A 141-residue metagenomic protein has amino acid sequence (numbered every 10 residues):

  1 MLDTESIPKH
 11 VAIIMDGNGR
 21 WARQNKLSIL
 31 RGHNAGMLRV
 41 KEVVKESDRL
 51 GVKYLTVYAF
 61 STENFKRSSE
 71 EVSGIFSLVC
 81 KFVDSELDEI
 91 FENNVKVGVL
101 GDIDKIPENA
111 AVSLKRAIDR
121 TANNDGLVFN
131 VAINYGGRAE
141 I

Functional and structural regions predicted by a protein language model:
M1-E140: Flexible, compositionally biased loop and terminal segments
